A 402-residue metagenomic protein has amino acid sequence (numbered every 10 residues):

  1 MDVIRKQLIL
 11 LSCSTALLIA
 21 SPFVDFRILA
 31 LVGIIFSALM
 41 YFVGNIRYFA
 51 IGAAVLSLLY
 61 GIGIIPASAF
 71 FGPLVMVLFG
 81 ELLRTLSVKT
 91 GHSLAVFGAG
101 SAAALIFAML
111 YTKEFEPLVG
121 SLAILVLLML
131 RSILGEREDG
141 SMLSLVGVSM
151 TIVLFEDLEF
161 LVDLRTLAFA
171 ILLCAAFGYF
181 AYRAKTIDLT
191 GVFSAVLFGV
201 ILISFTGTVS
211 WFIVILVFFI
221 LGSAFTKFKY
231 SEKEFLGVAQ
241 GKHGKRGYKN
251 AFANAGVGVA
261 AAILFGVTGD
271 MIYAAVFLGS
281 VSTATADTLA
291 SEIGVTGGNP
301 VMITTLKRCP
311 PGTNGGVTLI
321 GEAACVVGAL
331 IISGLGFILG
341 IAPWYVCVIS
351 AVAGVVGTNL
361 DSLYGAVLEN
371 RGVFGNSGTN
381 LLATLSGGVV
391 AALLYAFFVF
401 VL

Functional and structural regions predicted by a protein language model:
M1-A290, G294-L402: Hydrophobic alpha-helical transmembrane segments
